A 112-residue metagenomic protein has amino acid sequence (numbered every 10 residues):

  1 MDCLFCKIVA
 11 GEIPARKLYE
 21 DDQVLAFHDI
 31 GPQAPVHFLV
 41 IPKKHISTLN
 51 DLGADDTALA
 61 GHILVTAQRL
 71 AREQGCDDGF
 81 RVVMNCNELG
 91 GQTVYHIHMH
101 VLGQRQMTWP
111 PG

Functional and structural regions predicted by a protein language model:
M1-G112: HIT superfamily nucleotide-processing domains
